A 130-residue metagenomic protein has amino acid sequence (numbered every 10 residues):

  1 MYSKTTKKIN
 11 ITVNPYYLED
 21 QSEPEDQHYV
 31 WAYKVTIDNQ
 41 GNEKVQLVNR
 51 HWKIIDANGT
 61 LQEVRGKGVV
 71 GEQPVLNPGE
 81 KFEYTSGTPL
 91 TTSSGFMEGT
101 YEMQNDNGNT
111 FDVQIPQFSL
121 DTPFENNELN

Functional and structural regions predicted by a protein language model:
M1-Q27: Low-complexity, acidic Ser/Thr/Pro/Gly-rich terminal tails and inter-domain linkers that flank the onset of structured
S3, T36, H51-K53, T100-E102: Residue-level detector of beta-strand face positions
I9, E43, N58-T60, E80 (+1 more regions): Short acidic/polar mixed-charge low-complexity motifs
Y29-Y33: Short, solvent-exposed loop/turn segments enriched in Ser/Thr/Gly
I37-G41: Asparagine-centered strand-capping/turn motif at beta-strand->loop junctions
K44-Q62: Short acidic, flexible loop segments centered on an aromatic residue
E63-S94: Intrinsically disordered, low-complexity Pro/Gly/Ser/Thr-rich segments with frequent PxxP/GP/PP motifs and embedded
P89-N130: Terminal connector regions
